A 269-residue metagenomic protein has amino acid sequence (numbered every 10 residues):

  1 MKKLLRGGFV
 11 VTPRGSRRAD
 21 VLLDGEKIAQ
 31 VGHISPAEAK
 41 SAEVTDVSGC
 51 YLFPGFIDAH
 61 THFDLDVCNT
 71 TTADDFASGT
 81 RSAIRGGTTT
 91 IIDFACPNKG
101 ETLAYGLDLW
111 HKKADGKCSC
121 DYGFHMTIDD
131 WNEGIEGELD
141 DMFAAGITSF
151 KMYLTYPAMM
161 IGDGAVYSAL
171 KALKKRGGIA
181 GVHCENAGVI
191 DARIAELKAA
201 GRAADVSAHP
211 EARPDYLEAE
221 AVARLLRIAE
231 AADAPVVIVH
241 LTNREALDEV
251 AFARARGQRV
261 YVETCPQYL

Functional and structural regions predicted by a protein language model:
M1-G55: Histidine-rich, glycine-flanked metal-binding segment
G8, E26, G49, H60 (+7 more regions): Divalent metal-coordination and catalytic microenvironments
S48-K117, G134: Metal-associated gating/positioning segment near the N- to mid-region
D58-T61, T88-D93, S119, G123 (+1 more regions): Gly-rich Lys/Arg/Thr-decorated short loops/hinges at beta-loop-alpha junctions or inter-strand turns that position
A104-C120, S168-V182: Alpha-helix-loop-beta-strand connector modules within alpha/beta enzyme cores
I128-E133: Active-site beta->alpha loop and helix N-cap motifs at the rims of alpha/beta catalytic domains
E136-L269: Histidine/acidic residue-rich metal-binding segments in metalloenzymes
